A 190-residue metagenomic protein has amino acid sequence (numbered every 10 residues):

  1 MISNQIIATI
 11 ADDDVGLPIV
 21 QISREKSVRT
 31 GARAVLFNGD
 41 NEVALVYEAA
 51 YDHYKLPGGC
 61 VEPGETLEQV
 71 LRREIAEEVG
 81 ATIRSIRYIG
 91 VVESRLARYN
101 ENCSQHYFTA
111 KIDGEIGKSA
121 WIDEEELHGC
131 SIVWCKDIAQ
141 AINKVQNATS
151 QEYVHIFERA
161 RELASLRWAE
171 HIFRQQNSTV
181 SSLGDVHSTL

Functional and structural regions predicted by a protein language model:
M1-R33: Acidic, metal-coordinating catalytic segment for phosphate/diphosphate chemistry, firing primarily on the Nudix
S27-R29, N38, E48, N100-C103 (+1 more regions): A generic fold-level signal
S27-R29, Y51, L56, I83 (+1 more regions): Short connector loops at helix/strand junctions that flank enzyme active sites, especially segments positioning acidic
L36-G39, A110-I112: Active-site beta-strand termini and strand-to-loop segments that position acidic
N38-E77: Conserved Nudix-box catalytic region and its N-terminal flanking loop in Nudix hydrolases and closely related
V61-R84, S94-Q146: Unchanged
R87-G90: A structural microfeature
E124-L190: Nudix hydrolase/Nudix homology domain
